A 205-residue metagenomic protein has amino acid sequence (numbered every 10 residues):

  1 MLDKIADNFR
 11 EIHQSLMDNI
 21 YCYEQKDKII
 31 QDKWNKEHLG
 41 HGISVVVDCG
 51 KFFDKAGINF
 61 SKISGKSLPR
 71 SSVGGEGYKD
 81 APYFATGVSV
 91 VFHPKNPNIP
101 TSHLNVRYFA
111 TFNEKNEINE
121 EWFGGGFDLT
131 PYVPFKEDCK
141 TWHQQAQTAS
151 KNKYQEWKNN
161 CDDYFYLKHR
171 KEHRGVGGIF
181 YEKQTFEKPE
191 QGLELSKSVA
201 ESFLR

Functional and structural regions predicted by a protein language model:
M1-E76, E187-R205: Gly/Pro-rich turn-and-neighbor structural signature
M17, Y21-Q25, N96, R107-N113 (+3 more regions): Hydrophobic/aromatic-lined pockets within catalytic cores
K26-I30, E37, A81, F109-N113 (+1 more regions): Short, surface-exposed, charged/polar-biased interaction segments
D32, A81-P82, P97, G125-F127 (+1 more regions): Flexible, active-site-adjacent loop/turn segments at secondary-structure boundaries
S44-W122: Internal mixed beta-strand/loop scaffold within catalytic domains of large alpha/beta enzymes
N116-R205: Long, contiguous internal "core" modules enriched in hydrophobic/ aromatic residues
